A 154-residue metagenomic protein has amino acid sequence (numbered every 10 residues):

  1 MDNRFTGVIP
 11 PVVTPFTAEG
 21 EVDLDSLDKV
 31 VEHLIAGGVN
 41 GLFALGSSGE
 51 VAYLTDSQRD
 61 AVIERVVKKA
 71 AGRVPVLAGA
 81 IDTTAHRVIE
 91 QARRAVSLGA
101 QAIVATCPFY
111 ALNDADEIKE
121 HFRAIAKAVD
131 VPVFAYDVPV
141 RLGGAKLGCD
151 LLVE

Functional and structural regions predicted by a protein language model:
D2-K146, L152: Active-site beta->alpha loop and helix N-cap motifs at the rims of alpha/beta catalytic domains
